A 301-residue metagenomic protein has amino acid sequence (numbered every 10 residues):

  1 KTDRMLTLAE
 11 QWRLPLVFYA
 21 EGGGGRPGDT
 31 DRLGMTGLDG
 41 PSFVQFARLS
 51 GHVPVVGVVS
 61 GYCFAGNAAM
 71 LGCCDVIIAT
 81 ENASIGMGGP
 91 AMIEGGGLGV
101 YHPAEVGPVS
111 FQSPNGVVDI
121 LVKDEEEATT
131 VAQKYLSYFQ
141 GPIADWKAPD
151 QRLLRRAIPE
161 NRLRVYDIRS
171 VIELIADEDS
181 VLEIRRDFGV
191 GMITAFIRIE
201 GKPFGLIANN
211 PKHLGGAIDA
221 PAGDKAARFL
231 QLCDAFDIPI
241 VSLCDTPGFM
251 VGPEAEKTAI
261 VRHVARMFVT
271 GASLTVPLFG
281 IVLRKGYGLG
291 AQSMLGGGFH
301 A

Functional and structural regions predicted by a protein language model:
K1-A301: Ligand-binding clefts of soluble mixed alpha/beta catalytic domains
